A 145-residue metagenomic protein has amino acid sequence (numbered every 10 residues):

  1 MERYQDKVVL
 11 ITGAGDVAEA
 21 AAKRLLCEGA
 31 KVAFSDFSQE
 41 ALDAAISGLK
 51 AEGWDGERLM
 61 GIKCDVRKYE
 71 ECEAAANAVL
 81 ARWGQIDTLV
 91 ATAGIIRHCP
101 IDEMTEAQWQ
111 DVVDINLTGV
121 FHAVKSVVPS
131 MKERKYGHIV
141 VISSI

Functional and structural regions predicted by a protein language model:
E2-A33: Canonical Rossmann dinucleotide-binding motif of NAD(H)/NADP(H)-dependent dehydrogenases/reductases, specifically
A30-A44: Conserved glycine-rich Rossmann-like NAD(P)H-binding loop of the short-chain dehydrogenase/reductase
Q39-E40, K63-A74, E106: The beta1-alpha1 cofactor-binding region of Rossmann-like NAD(H)/NADP(H)-dependent oxidoreductases
T92-R97: Conserved NAD(P)H cofactor-binding loop of Rossmann-fold oxidoreductase domains
P100-I101, Q108-Q110: Substrate-binding pocket helix/loop in short-chain dehydrogenase/reductase
V124-K125: A short, exposed helix-loop element centered on a Lys and neighboring polar residues
S144: Residue(s) in the substrate-gating loop at a strand-loop-helix junction that position the organic substrate next
